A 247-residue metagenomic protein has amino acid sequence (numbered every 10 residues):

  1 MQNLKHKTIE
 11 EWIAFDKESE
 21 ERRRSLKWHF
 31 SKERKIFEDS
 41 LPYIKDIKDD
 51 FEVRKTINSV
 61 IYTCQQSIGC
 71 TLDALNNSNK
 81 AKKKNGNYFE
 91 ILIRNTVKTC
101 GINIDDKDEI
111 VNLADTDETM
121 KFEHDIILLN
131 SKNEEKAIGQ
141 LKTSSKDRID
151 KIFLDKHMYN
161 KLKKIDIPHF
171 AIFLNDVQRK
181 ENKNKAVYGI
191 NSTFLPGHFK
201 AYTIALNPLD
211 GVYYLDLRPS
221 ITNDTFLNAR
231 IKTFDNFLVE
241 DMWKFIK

Functional and structural regions predicted by a protein language model:
M1-Q66: Nuclease-adjacent, charged terminal/linker segments that flank catalytic cores
K55-N112: Acidic-basic catalytic patches of nuclease active cores, encompassing PD-(D/E)XK and other metal-cofactor nuclease
K107-H124: Active-site metal-binding core of divalent-cation-utilizing nuclease and nuclease-like domains
I126-L128, K136-T143, I152: Conserved catalytic cores of phosphodiester-cleaving nucleases, focusing on short active-site segments
I138, I165-F173, D210-Y213: Hydrophobic beta-strand segments of well-ordered beta-sheets in folded domains
K142-D155, E181-K183: Active-site-adjacent loop/helix micro-motif of nuclease/hydrolase catalytic cores
M158-D166: Arginine/glycine-rich "motif VI" loop of SF2 helicases in the C-terminal RecA-like domain
L174-K247: Domain-level recognition of nuclease-like catalytic cores that cleave nucleotide substrates
